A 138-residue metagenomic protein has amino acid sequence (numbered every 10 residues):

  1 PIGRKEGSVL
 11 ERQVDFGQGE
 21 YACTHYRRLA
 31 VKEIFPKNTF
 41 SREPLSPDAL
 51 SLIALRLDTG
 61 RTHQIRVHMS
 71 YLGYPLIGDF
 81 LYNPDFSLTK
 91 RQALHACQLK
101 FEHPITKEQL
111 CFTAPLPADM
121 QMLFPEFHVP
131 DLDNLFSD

Functional and structural regions predicted by a protein language model:
P1-D138: RNA pseudouridine synthases
